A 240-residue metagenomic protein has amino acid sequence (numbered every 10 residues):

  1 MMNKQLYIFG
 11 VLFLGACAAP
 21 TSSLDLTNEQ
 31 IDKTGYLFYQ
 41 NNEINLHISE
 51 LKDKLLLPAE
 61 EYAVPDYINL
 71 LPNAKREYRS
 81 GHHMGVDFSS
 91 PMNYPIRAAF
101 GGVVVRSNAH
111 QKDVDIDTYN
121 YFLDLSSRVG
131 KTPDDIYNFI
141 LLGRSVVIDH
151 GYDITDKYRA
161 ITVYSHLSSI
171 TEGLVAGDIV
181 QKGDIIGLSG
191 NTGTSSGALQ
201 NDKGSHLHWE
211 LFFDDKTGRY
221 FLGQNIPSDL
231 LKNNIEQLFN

Functional and structural regions predicted by a protein language model:
N3-V11: Sec-dependent signal peptide recognition, specifically the positively charged N-region followed immediately by
P20-R144, G151-I154, K182, I235-N240: Surface-exposed, glycine-biased beta-strand/turn segments
T21-T27, D32, Q40, K157 (+2 more regions): Acidic, glycine-rich catalytic/binding loops that coordinate metals and/or anionic ligands
H83, H150, H166, H206-H208: Histidine-centered active-site/metal-ligand motif
P91, R97-A98, H150, D156-G183: Short histidine-centered loop motifs in beta-beta connectors
R106, H166-S169, N191: A residue-level detector for short acidic-glycine micro-motifs
